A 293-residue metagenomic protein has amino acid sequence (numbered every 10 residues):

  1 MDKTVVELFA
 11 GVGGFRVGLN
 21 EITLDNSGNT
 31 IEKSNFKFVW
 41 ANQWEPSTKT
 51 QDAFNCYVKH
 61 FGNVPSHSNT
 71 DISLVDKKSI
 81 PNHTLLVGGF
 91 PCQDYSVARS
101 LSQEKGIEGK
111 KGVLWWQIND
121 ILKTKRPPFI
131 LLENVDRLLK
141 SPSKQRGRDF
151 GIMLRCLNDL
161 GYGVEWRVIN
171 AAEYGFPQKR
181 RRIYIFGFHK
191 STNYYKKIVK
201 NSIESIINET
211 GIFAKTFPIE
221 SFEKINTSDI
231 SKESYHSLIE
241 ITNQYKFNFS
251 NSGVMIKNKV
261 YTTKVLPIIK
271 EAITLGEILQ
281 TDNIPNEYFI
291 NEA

Functional and structural regions predicted by a protein language model:
M1-F129, V135-F150, R155-N158: Core alpha/beta nucleotide-donor-binding catalytic domains of modification enzymes
V75-H83, Y95-A293: Class I S-adenosyl-L-methionine
